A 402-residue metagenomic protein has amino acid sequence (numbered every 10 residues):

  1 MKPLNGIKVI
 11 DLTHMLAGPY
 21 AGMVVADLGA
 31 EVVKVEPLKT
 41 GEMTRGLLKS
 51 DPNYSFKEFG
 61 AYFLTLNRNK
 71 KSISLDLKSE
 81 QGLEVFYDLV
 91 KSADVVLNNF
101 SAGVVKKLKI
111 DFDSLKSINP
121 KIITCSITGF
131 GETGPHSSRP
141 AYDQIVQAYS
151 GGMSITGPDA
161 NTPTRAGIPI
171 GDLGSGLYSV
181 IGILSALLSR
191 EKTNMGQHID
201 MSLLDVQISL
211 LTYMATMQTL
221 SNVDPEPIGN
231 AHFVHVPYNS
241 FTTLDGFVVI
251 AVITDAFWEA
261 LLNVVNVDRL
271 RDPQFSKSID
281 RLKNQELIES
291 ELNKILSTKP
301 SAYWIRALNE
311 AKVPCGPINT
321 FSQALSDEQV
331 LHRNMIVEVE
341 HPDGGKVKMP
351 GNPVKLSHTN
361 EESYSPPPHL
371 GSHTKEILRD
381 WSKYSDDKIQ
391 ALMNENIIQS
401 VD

Functional and structural regions predicted by a protein language model:
M1-K192, H369, K375-D402: N-terminal helix-loop segment corresponding to the beta1-alpha1 unit of nucleotide/adenylate-binding folds
M1-N5, T242, Q323-D402: Terminal low-complexity tails and localization/encapsulation signals of metabolic enzymes
K39, F130-G131, L203-I208, D245-F247 (+3 more regions): Glycine-rich beta-alpha junction loops
N53, F63, I228-F233, Y238-N239 (+3 more regions): Short Gly/Pro-enriched turn/cap motifs at secondary-structure boundaries
E132, A160-I170, E191-Q207, E226-F233 (+1 more regions): Conserved Rossmann-fold dehydrogenase catalytic segment
P169-L184, L203-L211, I253, F257: Mid-domain beta-loop-alpha active-site segment that forms a flexible, acidic cofactor/metal-binding surface
G176-G196, S209-S221, L262-R269: Oxidoreductase and adenylate-handling cofactor-binding alpha/beta cores
V236-A311, C315: Aromatic-enriched alpha-helical interface/lid elements that frame and gate functional surfaces
